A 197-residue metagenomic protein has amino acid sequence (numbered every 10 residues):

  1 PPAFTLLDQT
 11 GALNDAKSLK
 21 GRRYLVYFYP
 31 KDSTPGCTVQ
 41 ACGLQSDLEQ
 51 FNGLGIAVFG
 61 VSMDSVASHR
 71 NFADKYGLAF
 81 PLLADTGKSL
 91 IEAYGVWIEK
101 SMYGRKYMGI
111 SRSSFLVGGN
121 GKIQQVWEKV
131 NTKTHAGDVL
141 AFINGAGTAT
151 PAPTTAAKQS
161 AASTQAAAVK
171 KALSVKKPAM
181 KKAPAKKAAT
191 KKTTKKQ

Functional and structural regions predicted by a protein language model:
P1-K182, K192-Q197: Chalcogenol-based redox active-site neighborhoods
K187-A188: Tandem-repeat architecture and repeat-register "anchor" residues
